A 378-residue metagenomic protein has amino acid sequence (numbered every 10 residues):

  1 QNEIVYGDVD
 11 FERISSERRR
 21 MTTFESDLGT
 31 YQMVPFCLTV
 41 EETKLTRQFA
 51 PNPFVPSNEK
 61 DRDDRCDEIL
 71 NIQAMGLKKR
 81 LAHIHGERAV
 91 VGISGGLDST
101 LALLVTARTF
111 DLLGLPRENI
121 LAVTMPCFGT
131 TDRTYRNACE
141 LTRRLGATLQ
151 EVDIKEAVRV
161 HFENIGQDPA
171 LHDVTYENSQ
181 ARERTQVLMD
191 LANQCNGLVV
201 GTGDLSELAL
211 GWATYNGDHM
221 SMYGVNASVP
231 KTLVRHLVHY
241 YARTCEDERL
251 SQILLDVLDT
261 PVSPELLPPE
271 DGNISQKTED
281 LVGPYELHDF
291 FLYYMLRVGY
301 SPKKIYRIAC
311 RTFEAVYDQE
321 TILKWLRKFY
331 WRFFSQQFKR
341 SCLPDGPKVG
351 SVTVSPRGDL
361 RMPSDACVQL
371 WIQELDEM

Functional and structural regions predicted by a protein language model:
Q1-V5: CN hydrolase (nitrilase-like) catalytic-core segments centered on the catalytic cysteine and neighboring Lys/Glu
Y6-D10: Beta-solenoid/beta-rich acyl/carboxylate-transfer cores
E12-G95, S99-M378: ATP/NTP-dependent adenylation/nucleotidyl-transfer catalytic domains that generate, transfer, or process NMP-activated
